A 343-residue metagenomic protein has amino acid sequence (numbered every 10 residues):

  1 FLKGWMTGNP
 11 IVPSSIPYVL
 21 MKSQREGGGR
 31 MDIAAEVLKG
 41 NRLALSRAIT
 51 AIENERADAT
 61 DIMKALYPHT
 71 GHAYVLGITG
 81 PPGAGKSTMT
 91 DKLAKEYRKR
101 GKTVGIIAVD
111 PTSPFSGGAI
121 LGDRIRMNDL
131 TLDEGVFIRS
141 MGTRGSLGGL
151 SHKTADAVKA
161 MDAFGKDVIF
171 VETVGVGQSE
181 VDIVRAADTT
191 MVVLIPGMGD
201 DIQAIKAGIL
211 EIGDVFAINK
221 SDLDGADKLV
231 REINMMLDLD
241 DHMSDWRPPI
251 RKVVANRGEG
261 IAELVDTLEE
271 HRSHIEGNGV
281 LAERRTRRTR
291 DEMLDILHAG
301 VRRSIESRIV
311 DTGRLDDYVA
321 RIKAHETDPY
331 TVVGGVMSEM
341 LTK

Functional and structural regions predicted by a protein language model:
D32-A73, K95-S179, A186-V193, D200-D201: Nucleotide-state-sensitive switch-loop elements of NTP-binding domains
L76-I78: Hydrophobic anchor at the beta1->P-loop junction of P-loop NTPases
G83: Walker A (P-loop) phosphate-binding loop of P-loop NTPases
K86: Conserved lysine of the Walker
M89: Hydrophobic positions on the alpha1 helix immediately C-terminal to the Walker A/P-loop
A187-Q203, I218-D227: Conserved Switch II/interswitch segment of TRAFAC-class P-loop GTPases
S221-S273: Canonical P-loop GTPase G-domain recognition
K252, E263-T342: Long, well-ordered amphipathic alpha-helical subdomains in the mid-to-C-terminal portions of large enzyme subunits
